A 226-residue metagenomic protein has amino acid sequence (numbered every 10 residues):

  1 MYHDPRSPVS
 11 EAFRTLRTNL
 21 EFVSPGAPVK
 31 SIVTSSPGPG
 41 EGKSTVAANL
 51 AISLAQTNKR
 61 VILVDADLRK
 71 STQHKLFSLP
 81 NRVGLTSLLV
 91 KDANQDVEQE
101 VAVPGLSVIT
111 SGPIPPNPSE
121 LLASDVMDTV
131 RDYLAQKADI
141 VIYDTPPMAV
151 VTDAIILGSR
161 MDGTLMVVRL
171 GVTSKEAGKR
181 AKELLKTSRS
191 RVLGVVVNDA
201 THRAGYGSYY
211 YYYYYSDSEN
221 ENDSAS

Functional and structural regions predicted by a protein language model:
M1-S226: P-loop NTP-binding module
